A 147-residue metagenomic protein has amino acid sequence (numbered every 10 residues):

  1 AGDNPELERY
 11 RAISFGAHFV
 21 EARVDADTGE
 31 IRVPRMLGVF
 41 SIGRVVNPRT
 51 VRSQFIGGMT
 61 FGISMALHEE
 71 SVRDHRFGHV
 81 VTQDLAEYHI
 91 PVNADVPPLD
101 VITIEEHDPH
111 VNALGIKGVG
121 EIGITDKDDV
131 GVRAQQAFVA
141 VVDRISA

Functional and structural regions predicted by a protein language model:
A1-A147: C-terminal catalytic domains of large/alpha subunits in multi-subunit enzymes
